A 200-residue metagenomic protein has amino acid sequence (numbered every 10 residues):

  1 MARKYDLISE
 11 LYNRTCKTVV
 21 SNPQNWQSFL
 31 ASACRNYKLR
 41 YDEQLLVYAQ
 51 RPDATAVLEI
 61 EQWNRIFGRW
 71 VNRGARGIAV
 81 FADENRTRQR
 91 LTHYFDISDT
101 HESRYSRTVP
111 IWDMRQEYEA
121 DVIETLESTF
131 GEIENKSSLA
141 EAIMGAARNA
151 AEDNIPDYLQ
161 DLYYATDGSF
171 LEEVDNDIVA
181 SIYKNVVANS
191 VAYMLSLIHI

Functional and structural regions predicted by a protein language model:
M1-I198: N-terminal accessory/interface modules of nucleic-acid-binding and processing proteins
